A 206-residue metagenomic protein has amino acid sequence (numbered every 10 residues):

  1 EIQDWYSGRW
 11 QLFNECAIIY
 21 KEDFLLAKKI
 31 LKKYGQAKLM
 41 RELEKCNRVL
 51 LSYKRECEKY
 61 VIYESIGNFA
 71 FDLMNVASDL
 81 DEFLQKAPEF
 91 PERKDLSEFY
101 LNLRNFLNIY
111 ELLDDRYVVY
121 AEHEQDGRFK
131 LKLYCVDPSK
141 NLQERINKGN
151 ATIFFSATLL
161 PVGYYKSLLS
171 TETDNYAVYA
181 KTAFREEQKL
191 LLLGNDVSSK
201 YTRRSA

Functional and structural regions predicted by a protein language model:
E1-A206: Conserved coupling segment at the C-terminus of the helicase ATP-binding
